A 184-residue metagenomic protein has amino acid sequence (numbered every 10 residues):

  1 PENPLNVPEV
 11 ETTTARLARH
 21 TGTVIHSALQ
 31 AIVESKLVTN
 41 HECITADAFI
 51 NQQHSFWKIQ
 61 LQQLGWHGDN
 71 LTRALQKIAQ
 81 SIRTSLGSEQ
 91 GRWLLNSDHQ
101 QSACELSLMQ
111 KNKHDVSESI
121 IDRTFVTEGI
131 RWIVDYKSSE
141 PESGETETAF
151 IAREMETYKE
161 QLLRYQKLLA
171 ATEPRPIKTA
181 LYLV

Functional and structural regions predicted by a protein language model:
P1-I130, Y158-T172, K178-V184: Nuclease catalytic cores
D135-E154: Short beta-strand-loop-alpha-helix junction that forms the active-site gateway of nucleic-acid-processing nucleases
